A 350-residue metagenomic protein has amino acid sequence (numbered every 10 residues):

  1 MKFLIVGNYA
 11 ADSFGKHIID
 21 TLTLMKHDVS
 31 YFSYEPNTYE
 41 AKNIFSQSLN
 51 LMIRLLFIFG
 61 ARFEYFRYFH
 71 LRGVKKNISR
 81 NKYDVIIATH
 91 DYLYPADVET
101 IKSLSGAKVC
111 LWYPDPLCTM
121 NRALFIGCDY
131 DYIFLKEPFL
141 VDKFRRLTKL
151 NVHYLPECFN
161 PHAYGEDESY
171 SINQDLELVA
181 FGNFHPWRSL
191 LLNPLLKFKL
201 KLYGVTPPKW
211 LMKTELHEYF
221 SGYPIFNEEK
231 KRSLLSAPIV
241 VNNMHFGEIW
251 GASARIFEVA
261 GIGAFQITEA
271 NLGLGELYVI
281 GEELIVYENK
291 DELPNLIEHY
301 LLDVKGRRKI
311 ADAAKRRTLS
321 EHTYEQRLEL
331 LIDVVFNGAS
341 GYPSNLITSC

Functional and structural regions predicted by a protein language model:
M1-L51, F66-K76, R80-N81, T89-A96 (+4 more regions): Nucleotide-sugar donor-binding catalytic core of glycosyltransferases
L49-R62: Short, structured active-site "lid" loops
H90, I101-P116: Active-site proximal beta-strand in glycosyltransferases
P116-T119, N160: Short acidic loop-to-helix transition motifs that present clustered carboxylates
L284-K290, H299-V304: Conserved acidic donor-binding segment of nucleotide-sugar-dependent glycosyltransferases
L293: Catalytic phosphate/metal-binding cores of nucleic-acid and nucleotide-processing enzymes, i.e., regions that mediate
L301-V335: A charged, aromatic-enriched C-terminal amphipathic alpha-helix characteristic of glycosyltransferases across folds
P343-C350: Intrinsically disordered, low-complexity acidic/proline-/asparagine-rich linker or regulatory tail/stalk regions
